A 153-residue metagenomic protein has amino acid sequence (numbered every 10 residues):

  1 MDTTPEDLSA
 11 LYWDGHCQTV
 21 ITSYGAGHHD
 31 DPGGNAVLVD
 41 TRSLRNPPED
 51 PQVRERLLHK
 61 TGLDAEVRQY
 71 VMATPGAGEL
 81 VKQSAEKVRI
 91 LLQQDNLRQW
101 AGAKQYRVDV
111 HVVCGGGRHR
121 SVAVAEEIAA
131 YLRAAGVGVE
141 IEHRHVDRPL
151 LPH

Functional and structural regions predicted by a protein language model:
D2-Y106: C-terminal accessory "lid"/substrate-recognition subdomains
V20, D109-H111, E140-E142: A structural signal for isolated positions on well-ordered beta-strands in alpha/beta enzyme cores
G25, V112-C114, H143-H145: A general secondary-structure junction signal
K82, E86-R89, V122, E126 (+1 more regions): A generic structural signal for well-ordered alpha-helical surface patches
A103-A129: Catalytic cysteine-centered active loop of the rhodanese-like fold, especially the PTP/DSP P-loop
A129-V139: Post-Walker A helix-loop "phosphate-sensing" segment adjacent to the P-loop in P-loop NTPases
V137-R148: Short beta-strand-centered segment that lines the nucleotide-binding/catalytic pocket of NTP-utilizing
P152-H153: Extended hydrophobic/aromatic segments used for targeting, binding, or gating
